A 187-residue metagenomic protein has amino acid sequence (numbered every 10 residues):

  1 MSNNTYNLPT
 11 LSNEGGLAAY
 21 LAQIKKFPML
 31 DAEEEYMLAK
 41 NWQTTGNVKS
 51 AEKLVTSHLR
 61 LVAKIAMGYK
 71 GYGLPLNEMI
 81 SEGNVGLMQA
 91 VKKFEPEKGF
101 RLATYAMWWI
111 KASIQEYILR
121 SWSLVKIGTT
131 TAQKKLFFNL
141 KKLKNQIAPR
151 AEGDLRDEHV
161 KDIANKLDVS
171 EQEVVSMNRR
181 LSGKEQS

Functional and structural regions predicted by a protein language model:
S2-I127, T131, K135-P149, D162: Alpha-helical promoter-recognition and RNA polymerase-docking modules of transcription initiation factors, dominated by
A103, Q186-S187: Short linear Ser/Thr-Pro motifs
Q146-Q186: Long, charge-dense, solvent-exposed interaction surfaces that engage phosphate-rich ligands
